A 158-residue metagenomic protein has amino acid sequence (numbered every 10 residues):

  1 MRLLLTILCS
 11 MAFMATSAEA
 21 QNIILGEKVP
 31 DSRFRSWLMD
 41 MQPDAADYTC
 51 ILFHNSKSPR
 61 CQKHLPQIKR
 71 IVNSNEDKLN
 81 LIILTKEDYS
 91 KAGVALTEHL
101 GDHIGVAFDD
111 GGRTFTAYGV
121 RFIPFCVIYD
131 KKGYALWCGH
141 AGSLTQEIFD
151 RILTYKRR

Functional and structural regions predicted by a protein language model:
L3-M14: Sec-dependent N-terminal signal peptides
A18-Q42: N-terminal "domain-start" segment that seeds a small globular fold
F34-R35, G105-D110: Short acidic-hydrophobic, aromatic-tinged amphipathic segments that line or gate anion-handling sites
M41-Q62: Short active-site neighborhood of thiol/selenol oxidoreductases, capturing the structured segment around
A46-T49, D77-N80, D102, K131: Loop/turn elements at helix/coil->beta-strand transitions in domains of secreted/extracellular proteins
L52, L81-I83, I128: Structural beta-sheet core signal
Q62-H99, G111-T116: Structural microenvironment flanking redox-active thiols in thiol-disulfide oxidoreductases
E98-D102, G111-L153: Thiol/disulfide oxidoreductase modules built on the thioredoxin-like
